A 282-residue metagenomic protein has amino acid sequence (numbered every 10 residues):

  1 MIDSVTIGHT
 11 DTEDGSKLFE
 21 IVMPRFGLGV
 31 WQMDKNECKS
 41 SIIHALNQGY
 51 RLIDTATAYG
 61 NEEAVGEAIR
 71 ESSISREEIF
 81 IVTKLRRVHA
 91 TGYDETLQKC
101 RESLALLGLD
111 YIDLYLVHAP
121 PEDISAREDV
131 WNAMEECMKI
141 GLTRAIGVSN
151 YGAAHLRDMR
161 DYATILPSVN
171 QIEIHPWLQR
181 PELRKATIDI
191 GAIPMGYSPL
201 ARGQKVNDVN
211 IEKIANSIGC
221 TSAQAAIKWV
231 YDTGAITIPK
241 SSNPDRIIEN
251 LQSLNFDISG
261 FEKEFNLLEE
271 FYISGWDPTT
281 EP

Functional and structural regions predicted by a protein language model:
M1-I79, A201, T280-E281: N-terminal binding-site loop/beta-alpha segment at the start of enzyme catalytic domains that lines or forms
L18, L46, G66-E78, R101-D110 (+3 more regions): Acidic (Asp/Glu)-rich catalytic clusters
L28, I53-T55, I112, I146 (+1 more regions): Alpha-helix N-cap/helix-start motif at helix boundaries, enriched for small hydrophobics
Q32-N36, T55-A64, V88-D94, E122-A126 (+2 more regions): Acidic-and-aromatic substrate-binding clefts and catalytic sites of carbohydrate-active enzymes
M33-L46, G92-L107, D129, A154-R157 (+1 more regions): Short, acidic/polar
Y50, L109-I112, T143, P167: A structural motif
K84, V88-E135: Glycine/small-residue-rich loop that forms an oxyanion/phosphate-binding "nest" at active or ligand-binding sites
A119-P282: Beta/alpha (TIM)-barrel catalytic core signal, keyed to glycine-rich beta->alpha loops juxtaposed to Asp/Glu that bind
